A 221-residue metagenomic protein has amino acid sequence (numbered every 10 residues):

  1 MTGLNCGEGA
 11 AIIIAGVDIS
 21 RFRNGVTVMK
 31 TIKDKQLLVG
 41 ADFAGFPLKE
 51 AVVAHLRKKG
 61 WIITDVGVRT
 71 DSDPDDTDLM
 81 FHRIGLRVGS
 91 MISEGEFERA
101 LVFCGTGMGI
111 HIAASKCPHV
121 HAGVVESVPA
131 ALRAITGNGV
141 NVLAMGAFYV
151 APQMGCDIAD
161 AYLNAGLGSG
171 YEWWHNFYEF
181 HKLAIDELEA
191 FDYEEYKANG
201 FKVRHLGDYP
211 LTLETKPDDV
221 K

Functional and structural regions predicted by a protein language model:
I12-V28: Short, Lys/Arg-enriched N-terminal segments with co-localized hydrophobic residues within the first ~10-30 amino acids
K35-H55: N-terminal beta1-alpha1 ligand-phosphate binding loop
L38-G40, A44-G45, V128-K221: C-terminal binding/interaction regions
A54-I63: Short helix-loop-beta junction
I62-T77: A short beta-strand-loop structural module common to alpha/beta enzyme folds
I84, V88-V124: Helix-adjacent hinge/juxtasegments
